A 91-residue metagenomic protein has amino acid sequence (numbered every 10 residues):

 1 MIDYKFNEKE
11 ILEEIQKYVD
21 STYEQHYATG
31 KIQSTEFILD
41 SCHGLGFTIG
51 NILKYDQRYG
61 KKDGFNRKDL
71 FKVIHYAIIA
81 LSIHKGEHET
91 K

Functional and structural regions predicted by a protein language model:
M1-K91: Intrinsically disordered, low-complexity regulatory regions that flank transcription factor DNA-binding cores
